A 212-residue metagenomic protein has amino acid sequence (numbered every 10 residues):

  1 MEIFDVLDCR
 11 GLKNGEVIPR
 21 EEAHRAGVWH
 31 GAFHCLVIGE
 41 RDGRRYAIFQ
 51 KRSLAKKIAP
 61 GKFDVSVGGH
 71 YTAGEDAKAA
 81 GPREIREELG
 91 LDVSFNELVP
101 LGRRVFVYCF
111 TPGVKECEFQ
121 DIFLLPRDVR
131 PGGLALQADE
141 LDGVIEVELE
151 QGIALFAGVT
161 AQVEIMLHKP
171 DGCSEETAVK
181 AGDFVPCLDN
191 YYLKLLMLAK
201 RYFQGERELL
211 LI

Functional and structural regions predicted by a protein language model:
M1-D42: Acidic, metal-coordinating catalytic segment for phosphate/diphosphate chemistry, firing primarily on the Nudix
E2, G31-F33, V67, P100 (+1 more regions): Residues that flank catalytic or metal-binding motifs in active/ligand-binding sites
H24-A32, G43-R83, E87: Conserved Nudix-box catalytic region and its N-terminal flanking loop in Nudix hydrolases and closely related
G61, G102-I212: Nudix hydrolase/Nudix homology domain
D92-G102: A short coil-to-beta-strand element that immediately follows conserved catalytic motifs
